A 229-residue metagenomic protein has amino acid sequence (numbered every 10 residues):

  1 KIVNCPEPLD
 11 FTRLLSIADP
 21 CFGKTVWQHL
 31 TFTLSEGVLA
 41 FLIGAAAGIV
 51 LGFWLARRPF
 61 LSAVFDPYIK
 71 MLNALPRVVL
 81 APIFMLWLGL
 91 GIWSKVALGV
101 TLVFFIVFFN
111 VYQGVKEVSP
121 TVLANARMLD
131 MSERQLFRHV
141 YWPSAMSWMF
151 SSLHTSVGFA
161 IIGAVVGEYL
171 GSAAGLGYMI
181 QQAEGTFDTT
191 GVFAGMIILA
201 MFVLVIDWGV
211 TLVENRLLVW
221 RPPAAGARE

Functional and structural regions predicted by a protein language model:
K1-L42: Periplasmic/extracellular loop-to-transmembrane helix junction in inner-membrane transport proteins
D19, G23, W27, T31 (+9 more regions): Alpha-helical membrane-protein architecture signal
G23, W27-L39, S62, I69-N73 (+7 more regions): Alpha-helical membrane-interface segments at transmembrane helix boundaries
L39-I69: Transmembrane-helix boundary motif in ABC transporter permease subunits
K70-I106, Q113-G114: Generic hydrophobic transmembrane alpha-helix motif, especially the helices
A97-T101, E133-G167, A194, I198-L199 (+2 more regions): Transmembrane alpha-helices
N110-T155, L176, I180: Short cytoplasmic-facing helical segments at TM-TM junctions of multi-pass membrane proteins
K116, S151, F193-E229: C-terminal transmembrane helix and the adjacent membrane-cytosol boundary/short C-terminal tail of inner/organellar
